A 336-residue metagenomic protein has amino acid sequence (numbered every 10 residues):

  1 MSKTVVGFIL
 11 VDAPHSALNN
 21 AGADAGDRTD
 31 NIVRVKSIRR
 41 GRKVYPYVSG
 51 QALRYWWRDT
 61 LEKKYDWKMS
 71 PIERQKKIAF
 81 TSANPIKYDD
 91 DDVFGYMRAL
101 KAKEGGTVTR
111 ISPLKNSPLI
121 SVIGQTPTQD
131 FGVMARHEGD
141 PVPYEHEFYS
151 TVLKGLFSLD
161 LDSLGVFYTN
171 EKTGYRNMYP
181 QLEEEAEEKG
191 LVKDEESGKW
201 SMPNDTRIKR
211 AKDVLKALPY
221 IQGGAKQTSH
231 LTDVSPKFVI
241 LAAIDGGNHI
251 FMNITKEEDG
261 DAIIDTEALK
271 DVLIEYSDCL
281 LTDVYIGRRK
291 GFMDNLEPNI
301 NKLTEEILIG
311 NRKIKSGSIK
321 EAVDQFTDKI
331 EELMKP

Functional and structural regions predicted by a protein language model:
M1-P336: RNA-binding basic/glycine-rich loop and surface signature characteristic of RAMP-family CRISPR effectors
